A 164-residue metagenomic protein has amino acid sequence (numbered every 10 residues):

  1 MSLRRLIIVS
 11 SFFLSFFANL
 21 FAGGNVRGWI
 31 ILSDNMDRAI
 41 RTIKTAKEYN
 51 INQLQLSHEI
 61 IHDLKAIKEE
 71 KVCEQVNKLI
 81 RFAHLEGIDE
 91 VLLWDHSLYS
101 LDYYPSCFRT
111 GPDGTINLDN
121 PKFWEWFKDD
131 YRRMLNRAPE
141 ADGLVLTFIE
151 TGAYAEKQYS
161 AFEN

Functional and structural regions predicted by a protein language model:
M1-L6: Positively charged n-region of N-terminal signal peptides that target proteins for export
I7-I8, F162: Extended hydrophobic/Leu-rich segments
I8-A18: Bacterial N-terminal signal peptides
L20-A22: Boundary at the C-terminal end of the N-terminal hydrophobic targeting segment
N25-N164: Aromatic-lined carbohydrate-binding surfaces of glycoside hydrolases
